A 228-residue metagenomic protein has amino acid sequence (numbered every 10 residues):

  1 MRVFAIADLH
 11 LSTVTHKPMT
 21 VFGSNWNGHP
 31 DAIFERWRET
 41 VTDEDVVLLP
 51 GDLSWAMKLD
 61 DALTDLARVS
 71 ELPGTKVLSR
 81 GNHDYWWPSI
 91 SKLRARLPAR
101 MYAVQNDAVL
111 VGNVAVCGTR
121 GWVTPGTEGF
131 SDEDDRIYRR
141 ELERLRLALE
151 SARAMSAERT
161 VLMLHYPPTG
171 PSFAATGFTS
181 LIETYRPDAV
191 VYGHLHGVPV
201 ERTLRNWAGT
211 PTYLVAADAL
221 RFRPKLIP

Functional and structural regions predicted by a protein language model:
R2, T15-V111, A174-R186, G209-D218: Core catalytic region of metal-dependent phosphoesterases/phosphodiesterases, especially metallo-beta-lactamase-like
R2-D8: Short, hydrophobic/glycine-enriched beta-strand segments
D8, G51-D52, G81-N82, H165 (+1 more regions): Active-site glycine-centered loops adjacent to acidic/histidine catalytic or metal-binding residues that shape
L9-V14, Y85-A174: Conserved catalytic scaffold of divalent metal-dependent phosphoesterases
L11, S54-W55, P168, G197: Short active-site segment of divalent metal-dependent hydrolases/proteases that encodes the spacing between
V14-M19, I90-S91, E128-G129, R202-T203 (+1 more regions): Short aromatic-enriched loop/helix-cap "lid" or pocket-rim segments at secondary-structure transitions that line
A32-V46, S70, E133-V200: His/acidic metal-ligating clusters that form di-metal
D188-P228: Long hydrophobic alpha-helical segments typical of transmembrane helices together with their membrane-interfacial
